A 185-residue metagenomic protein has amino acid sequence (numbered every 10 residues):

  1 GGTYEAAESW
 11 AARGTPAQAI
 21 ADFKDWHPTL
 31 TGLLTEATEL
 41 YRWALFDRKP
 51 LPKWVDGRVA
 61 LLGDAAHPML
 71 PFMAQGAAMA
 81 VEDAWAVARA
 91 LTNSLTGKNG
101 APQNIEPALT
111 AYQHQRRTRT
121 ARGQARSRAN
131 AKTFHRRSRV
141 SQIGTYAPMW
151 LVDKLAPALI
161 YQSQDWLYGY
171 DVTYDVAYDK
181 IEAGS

Functional and structural regions predicted by a protein language model:
G1-S185: FAD-dependent flavoprotein oxygenase/oxidase catalytic domain
